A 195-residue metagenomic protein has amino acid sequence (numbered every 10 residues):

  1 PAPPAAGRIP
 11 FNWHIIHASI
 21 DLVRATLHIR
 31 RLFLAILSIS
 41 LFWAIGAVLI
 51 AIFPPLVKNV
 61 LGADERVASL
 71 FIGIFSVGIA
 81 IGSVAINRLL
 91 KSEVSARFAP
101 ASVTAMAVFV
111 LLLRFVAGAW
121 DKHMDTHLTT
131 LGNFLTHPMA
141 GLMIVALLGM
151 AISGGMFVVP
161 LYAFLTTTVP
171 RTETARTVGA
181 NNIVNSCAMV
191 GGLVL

Functional and structural regions predicted by a protein language model:
A2-S38, V60, T126-T136: Juxtamembrane intracellular "pre-TM" segments in multi-pass secondary transporters
R24-I81, A99, V103-A107, F115 (+2 more regions): A single, central transmembrane helix in multi-pass transporters
S40-L41, M124-F157: Hydrophobic core of transmembrane alpha-helices in multi-pass small-molecule transporters, especially MFS/SLC-type
E65-R66, A96-R97, V169-N181: Loop-to-transmembrane helix entry/capping segments in MFS-fold secondary transporters and related SLC/MFSD carriers
R88-V108, H123, T174: Cytoplasmic membrane-interface "Motif A"-like loop-to-helix N-cap segments of 12-TM Major Facilitator Superfamily
T104-T136: C-terminal ends and interior cores of transmembrane alpha-helices in multi-pass membrane transporters/permeases
G155-V169: Intracellular juxtamembrane helix-capping segments at the cytosolic ends of symmetry-related transmembrane helices
E173-L195: A late C-terminal transmembrane helix in Major Facilitator Superfamily
